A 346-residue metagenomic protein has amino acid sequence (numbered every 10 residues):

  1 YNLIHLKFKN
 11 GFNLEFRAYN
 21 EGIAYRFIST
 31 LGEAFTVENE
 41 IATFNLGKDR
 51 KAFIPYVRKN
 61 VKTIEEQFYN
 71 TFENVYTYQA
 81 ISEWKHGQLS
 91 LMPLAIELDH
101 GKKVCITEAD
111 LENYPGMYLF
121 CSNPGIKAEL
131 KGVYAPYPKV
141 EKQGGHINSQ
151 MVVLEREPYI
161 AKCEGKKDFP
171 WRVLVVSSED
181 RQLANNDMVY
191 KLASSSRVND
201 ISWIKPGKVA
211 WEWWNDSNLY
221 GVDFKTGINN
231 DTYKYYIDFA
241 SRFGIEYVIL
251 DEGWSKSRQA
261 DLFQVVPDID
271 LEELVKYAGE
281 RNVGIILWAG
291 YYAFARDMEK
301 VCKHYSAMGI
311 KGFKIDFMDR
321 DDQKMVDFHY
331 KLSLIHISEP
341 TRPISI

Functional and structural regions predicted by a protein language model:
Y1-K191, S196: N-terminal accessory beta-strand-rich subdomains and adjacent acidic, glycine-rich linkers that precede catalytic cores
E15, G165, S202, K225-N229 (+3 more regions): Catalytic cores of large soluble enzymes that bind and process phosphate-bearing ligands
E164-F239, F243: An acidic-aromatic substrate-binding cleft motif
A210-Q323: Aromatic-lined carbohydrate-binding/catalytic grooves of carbohydrate-active enzymes
A278, S333-H336: Hydrophobic, Leu/Ile/Phe/Ala-enriched alpha-helical segments that form helix-helix packing faces
V283, K331-L334: Short acidic, glycine/proline-enriched helix-loop-strand junctions
Q323-Y330: Outer-membrane beta-barrel translocator/channel fold
I335-E339, P343-I346: Single conserved hydrophobic/aromatic residue that forms the stacking wall/gate of nucleotide- or nucleobase-binding
